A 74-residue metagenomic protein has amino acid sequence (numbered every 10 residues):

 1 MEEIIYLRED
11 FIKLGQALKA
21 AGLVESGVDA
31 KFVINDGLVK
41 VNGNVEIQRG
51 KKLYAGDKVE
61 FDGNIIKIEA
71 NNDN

Functional and structural regions predicted by a protein language model:
M1-I12: A detector for short, charged/polar N-terminal pre-domain segments
K13-A55: A basic, amphipathic helix-loop patch mediating RNA/tRNA/ribosome contacts
Q48-N74: C-terminal structural segments of small proteins and small subunits
